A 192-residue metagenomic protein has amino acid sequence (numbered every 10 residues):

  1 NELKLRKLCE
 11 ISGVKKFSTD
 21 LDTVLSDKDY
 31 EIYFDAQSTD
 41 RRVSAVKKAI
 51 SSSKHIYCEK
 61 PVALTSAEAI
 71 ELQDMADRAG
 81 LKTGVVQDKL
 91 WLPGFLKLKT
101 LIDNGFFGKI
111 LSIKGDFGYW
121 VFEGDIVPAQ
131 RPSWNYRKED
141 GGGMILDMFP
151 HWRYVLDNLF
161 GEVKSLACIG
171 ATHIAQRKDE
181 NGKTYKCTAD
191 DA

Functional and structural regions predicted by a protein language model:
N1-E2, G182-A192: Short, intrinsically disordered, charge-balanced linker/junction segments flanking boundaries in proteins
N1-I11: NAD(P)-binding Rossmann-fold cofactor-contacting core
V14-D20: Conserved SAM-binding strand-loop segment of SAM-dependent methyltransferases
K16, E31-I32, S112: Short, Asp-centered acidic motifs that coordinate Mg2+ and/or phosphate in catalytic or ligand-binding sites
S18, Y57, K82-G84, K114 (+2 more regions): Structural detector of well-ordered beta-strand residues that form the stable sheet scaffold of enzyme domains
L21-K28: Short amphipathic alpha-helix with an adjacent loop that forms part of the alpha/beta core around
I32, S38-T39, V43-L90, G105: Beta-strand-loop-alpha-helix segment that lines the small-molecule cofactor/substrate pocket of alpha/beta enzymes
K89-C187: Predominantly a Rossmann-like dinucleotide-binding segment in NAD(P)-dependent oxidoreductases
